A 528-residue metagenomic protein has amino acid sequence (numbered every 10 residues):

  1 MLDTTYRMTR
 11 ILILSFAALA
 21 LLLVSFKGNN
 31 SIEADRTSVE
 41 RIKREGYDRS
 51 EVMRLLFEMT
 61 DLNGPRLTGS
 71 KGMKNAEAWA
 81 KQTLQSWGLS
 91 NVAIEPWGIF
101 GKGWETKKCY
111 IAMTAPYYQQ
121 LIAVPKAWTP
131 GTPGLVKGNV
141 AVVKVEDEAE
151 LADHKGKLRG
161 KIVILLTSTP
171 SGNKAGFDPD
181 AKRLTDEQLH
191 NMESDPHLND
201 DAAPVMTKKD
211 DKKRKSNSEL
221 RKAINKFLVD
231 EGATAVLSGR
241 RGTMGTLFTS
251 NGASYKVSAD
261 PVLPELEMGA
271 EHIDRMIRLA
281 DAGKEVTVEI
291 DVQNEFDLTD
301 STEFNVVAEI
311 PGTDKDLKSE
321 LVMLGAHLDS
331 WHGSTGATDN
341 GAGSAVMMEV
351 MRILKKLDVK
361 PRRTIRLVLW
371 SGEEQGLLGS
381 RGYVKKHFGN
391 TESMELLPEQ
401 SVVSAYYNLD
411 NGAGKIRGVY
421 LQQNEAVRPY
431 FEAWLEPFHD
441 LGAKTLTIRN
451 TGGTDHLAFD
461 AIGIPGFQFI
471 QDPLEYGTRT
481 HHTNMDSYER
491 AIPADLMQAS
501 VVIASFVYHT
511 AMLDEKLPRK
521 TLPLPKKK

Functional and structural regions predicted by a protein language model:
I13-L22: Bacterial N-terminal signal peptides
N29, A34-D35, F57, D61-A202: Noncatalytic luminal/extracellular "stalk/propeptide" segments of secretory-pathway proteins
R36-S38, Q120-A123, A127-D153, S254-A337 (+2 more regions): Soluble metallo-hydrolase cores and metallopeptidase-like ectodomains found primarily in the secretory/periplasmic
R36-S70, F248-A253, D329, A405-G414 (+1 more regions): N-terminal capping segment at the start of a domain
V39-G46, D61-G72, G138-K144, A152-D153 (+13 more regions): Second-shell loop/turn segments in exported
L55-E58, A93-I94, V142, I162-L166 (+12 more regions): Structural recognition of the beta-strand scaffold that forms the well-ordered cores of secreted hydrolase catalytic
Y118, P133, G156, G160 (+3 more regions): Metal-dependent peptidase/peptidase-like ectodomains
D200, V205-S218, N225, V229 (+4 more regions): Active-site-adjacent substrate-binding region of metalloamidase/peptidase-like peptide-processing proteins
